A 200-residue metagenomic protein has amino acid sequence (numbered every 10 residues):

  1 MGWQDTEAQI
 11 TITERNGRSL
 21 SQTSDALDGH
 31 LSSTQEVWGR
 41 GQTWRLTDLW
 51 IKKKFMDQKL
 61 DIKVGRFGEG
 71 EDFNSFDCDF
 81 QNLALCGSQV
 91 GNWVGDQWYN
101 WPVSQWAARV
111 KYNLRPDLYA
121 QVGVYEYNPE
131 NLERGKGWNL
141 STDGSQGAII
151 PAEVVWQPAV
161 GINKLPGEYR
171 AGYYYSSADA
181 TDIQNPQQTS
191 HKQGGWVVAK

Functional and structural regions predicted by a protein language model:
G2-P129: Outer membrane beta-barrel
G39-G41, W98-N100, L140-Q146, P186-Q193: Replace "Gram-negative outer membrane beta-barrel proteins" with "bacterial and organellar outer membrane beta-barrel
W44-L49, S104-V110, A148-V154, Q193-A199: Hydrophobic, lipid-facing positions within transmembrane beta-strands of outer-membrane proteins
D77-G87, G137-D143, T189-S190: Short, surface-exposed, charged loop/turn segments at secondary-structure junctions
Q89-G95, E130-S141, D179-I183: Active-site-proximal beta-alpha loop/turn segments in soluble metabolic enzymes
R115, W156-A159: Generic secondary-structure signature for well-ordered alpha-helical cores
V124-R134, I149, Y173: Active-site-proximal loop/short-helix segments that contain or immediately flank catalytic acid/base residue(s)
A159-K200: Long, well-ordered mid-to-C-terminal structural blocks that present hydrophobic/aromatic surfaces
